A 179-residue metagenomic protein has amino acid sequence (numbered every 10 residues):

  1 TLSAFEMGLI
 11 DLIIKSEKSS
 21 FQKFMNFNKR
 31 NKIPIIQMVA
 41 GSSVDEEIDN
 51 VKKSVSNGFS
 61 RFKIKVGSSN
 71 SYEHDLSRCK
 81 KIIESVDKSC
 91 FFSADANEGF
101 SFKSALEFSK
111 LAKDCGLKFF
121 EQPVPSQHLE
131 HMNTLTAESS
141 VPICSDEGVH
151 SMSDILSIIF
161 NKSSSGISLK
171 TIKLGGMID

Functional and structural regions predicted by a protein language model:
T1-F92, N97-G99, L106, K110-D114 (+1 more regions): N-terminal capping/lid subdomain adjacent to the active-site entrance of alpha/beta enzymes
V66-D179: Catalytic core of soluble alpha/beta enzymes
